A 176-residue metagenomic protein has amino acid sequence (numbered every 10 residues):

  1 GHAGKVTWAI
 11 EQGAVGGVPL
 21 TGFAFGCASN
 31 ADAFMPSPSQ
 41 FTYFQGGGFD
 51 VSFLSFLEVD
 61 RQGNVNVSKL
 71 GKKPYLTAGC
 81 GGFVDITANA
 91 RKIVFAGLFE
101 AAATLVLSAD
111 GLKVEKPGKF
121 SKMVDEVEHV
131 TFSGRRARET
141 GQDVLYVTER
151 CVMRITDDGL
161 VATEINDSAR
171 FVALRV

Functional and structural regions predicted by a protein language model:
G1: Active-site pocket-lining segments that scaffold enzyme catalytic pockets across diverse folds
K5-T7, D50-V51: Beta-sheet entry/capping signal
V6-A14, A96-G97: Short internal beta-strands
G16-V176: Conserved phosphate- and dinucleotide-binding cores of soluble alpha/beta proteins, encompassing both enzyme active
